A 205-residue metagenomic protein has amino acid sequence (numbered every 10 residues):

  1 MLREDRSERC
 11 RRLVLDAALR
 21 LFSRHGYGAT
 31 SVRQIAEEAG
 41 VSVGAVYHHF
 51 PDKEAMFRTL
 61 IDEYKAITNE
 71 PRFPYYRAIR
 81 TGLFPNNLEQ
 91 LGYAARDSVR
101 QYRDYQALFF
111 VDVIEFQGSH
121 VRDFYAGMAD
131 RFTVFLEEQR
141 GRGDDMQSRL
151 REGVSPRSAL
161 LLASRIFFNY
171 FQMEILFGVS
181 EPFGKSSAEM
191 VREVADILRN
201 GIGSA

Functional and structural regions predicted by a protein language model:
L2, R9, L13, A17-A55 (+1 more regions): Helix-turn-helix
E8, R12, D16, R20 (+10 more regions): Generic detection of well-ordered alpha-helical segments
A17, L21, E38, A94 (+1 more regions): Amphipathic alpha-helical interface segments
L60-L91, G143-D144: Amphipathic alpha-helical linker/stalk segments
E70, R80-G82, N86, Q90 (+2 more regions): Short secondary-structure transition hinges
Q106-L108, R122, A126, R142-D196 (+1 more regions): Hydrophobic/aromatic-rich alpha-helical bundle segments in the mid-to-C-terminal region
